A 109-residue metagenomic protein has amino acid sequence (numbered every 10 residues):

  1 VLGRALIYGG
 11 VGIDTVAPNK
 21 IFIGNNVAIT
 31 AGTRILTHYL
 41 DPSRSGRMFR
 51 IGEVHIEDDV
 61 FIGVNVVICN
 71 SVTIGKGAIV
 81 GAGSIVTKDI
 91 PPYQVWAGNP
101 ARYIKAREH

Functional and structural regions predicted by a protein language model:
V1, L6-T73, N99-P100, K105-E108: Flexible, glycine/small-residue-enriched loop-and-beta-strand segment within the central core of proteins
N19, K88, P92-Q94, R102: Glycine-centered loop/turn positions within well-structured domains that cap or flank conserved ligand/cofactor-binding
F61, I79, V95-A97: Short-chain dehydrogenase/reductase
V64-K88: Beta-rich strand-turn-strand
G83-V86, A97, I104: Non-catalytic C-terminal accessory region of glycerolipid acyltransferases and related lyso-lipid remodeling enzymes
